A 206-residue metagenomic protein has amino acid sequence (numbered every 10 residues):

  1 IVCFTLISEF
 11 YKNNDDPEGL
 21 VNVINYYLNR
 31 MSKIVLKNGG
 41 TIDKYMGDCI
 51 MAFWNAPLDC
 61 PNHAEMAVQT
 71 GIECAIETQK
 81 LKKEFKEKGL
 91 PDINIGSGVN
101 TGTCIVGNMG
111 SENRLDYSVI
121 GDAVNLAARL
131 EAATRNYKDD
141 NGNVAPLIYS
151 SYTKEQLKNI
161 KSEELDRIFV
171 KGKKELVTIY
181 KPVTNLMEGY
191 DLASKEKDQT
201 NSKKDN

Functional and structural regions predicted by a protein language model:
I1-Q69: Catalytic NTP-binding/metal-coordinating core of nucleotidyl cyclase/transferase enzymes
I24, L28, G71, G102 (+1 more regions): Amphipathic alpha-helical transducer elements in NTP-driven molecular machines
N38-M46, E77-G98, Y137-A145, I168 (+1 more regions): Catalytic core regions of nucleotide second-messenger enzymes
A52-F53, P91-G107: A short glycine-enriched loop-to-beta-strand structural element that forms part of the catalytic core of nucleotide
C104-I105, A133-N206: Cytosolic regulatory/linker segments at or just downstream of nucleotide-handling modules in signal-transduction
E112: Conserved P-loop NTPase nucleotide-binding/switch module
L115-D116: Short beta-alpha connecting loops at secondary-structure transitions that line or flank enzyme active sites
